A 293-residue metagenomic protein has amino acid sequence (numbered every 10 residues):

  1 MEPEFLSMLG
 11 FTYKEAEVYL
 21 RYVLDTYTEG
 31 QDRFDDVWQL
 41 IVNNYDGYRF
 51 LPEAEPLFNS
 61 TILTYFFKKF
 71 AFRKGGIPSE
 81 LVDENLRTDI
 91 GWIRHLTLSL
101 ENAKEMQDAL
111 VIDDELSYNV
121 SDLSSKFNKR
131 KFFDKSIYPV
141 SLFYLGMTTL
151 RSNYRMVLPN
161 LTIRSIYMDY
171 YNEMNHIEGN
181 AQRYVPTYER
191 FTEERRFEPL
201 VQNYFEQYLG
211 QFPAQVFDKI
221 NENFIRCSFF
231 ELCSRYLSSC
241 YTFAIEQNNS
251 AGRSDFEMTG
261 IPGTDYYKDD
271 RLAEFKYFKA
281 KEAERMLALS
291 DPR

Functional and structural regions predicted by a protein language model:
E2-K68: Amphipathic alpha-helical segments of the small helical/lid subdomains adjacent to P-loop NTPase cores
L57-R293: Extended alpha-helical interface modules used as scaffolds for assembling large macromolecular complexes
